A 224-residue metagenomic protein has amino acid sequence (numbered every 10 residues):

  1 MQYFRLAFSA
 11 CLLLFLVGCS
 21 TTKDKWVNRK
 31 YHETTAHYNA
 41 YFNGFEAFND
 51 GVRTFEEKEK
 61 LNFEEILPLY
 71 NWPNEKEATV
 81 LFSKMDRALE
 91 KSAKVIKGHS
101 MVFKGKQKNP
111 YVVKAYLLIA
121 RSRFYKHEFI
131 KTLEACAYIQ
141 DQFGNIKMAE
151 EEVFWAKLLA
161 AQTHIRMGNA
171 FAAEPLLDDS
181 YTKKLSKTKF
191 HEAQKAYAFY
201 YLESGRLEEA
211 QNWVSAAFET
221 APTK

Functional and structural regions predicted by a protein language model:
M1-F8: Bacterial N-terminal signal peptides that target proteins for export
C19-K224: Acidic, polar-rich low-complexity tracts and alpha-helical solenoid repeat scaffolds
